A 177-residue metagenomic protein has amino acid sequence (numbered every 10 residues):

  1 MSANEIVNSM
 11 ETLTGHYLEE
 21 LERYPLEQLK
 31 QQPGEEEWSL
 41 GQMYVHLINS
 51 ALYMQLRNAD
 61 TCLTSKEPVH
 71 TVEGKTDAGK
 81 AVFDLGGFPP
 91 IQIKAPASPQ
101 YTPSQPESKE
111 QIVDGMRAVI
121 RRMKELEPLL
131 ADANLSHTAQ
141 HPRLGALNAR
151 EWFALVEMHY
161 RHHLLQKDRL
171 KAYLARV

Functional and structural regions predicted by a protein language model:
M1-G15: Extreme N-terminal tail/first-helix region
S2-I6, K109, A149-W152: Active-site rim elements
L13, Y17, Q55, I112-V119 (+3 more regions): Alpha-helical packing segments of well-folded alpha/beta enzyme cores
E27-Q31: Short, charged helix-helix connector/hinge segments
Q32-V82, P128-V177: Short, contiguous alpha-helical
K80-N134: Acidic/histidine-rich alpha-helical segments that form the ligand environment of transition-metal centers
